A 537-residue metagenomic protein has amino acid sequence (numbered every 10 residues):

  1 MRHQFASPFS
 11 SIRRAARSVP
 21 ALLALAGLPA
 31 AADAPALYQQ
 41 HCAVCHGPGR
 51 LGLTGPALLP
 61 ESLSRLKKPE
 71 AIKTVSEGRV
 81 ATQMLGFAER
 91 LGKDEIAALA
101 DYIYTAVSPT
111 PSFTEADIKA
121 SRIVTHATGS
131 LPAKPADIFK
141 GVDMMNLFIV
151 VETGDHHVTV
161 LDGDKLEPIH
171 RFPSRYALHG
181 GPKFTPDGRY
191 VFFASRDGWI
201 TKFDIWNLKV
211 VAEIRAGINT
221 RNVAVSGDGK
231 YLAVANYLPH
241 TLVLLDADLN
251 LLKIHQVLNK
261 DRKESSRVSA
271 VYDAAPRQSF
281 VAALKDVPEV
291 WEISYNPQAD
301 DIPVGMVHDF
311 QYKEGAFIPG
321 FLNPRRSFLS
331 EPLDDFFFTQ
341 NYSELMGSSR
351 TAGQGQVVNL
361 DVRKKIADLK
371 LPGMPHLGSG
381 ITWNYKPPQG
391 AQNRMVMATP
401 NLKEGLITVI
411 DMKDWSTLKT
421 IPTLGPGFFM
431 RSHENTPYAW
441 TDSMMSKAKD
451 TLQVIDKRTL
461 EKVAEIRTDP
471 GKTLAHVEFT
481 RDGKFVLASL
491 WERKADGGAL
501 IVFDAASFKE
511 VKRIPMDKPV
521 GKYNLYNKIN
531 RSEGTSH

Functional and structural regions predicted by a protein language model:
H3-P20: Bacterial N-terminal signal peptides that target proteins for export
P20-L23, L161: Small-residue packing motifs within transmembrane alpha-helices
L22-A31: Hydrophobic h-region of N-terminal signal peptides that target proteins for export in Gram-negative bacteria
A31-A32, P48, A71-K73, E77 (+2 more regions): Predominantly soluble domains enriched in secretory-pathway, periplasmic, or organellar proteins
A34-Q40: Local sequence-structure signature of Cys/Sec-based thiol-disulfide redox active-site neighborhoods
Y38, L59, A233: Conserved Rossmann-like nucleotide-binding pocket used by diverse enzymes that bind dinucleotide cofactors
V44, G49-L53, L58-S108: Extracytoplasmic electron-transfer domains, predominantly the class I c-type cytochrome c fold
